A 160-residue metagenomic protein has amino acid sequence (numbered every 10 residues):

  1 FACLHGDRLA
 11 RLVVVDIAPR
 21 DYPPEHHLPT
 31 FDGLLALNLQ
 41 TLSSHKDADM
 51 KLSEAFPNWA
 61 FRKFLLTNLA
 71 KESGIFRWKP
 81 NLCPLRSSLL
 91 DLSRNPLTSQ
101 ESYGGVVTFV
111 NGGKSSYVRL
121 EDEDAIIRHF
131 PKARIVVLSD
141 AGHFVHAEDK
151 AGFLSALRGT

Functional and structural regions predicted by a protein language model:
C3-H45: Flexible "cap/lid" loop of the alpha/beta hydrolase fold
V15-D16, N81, E148: Conserved acidic functional residues
I17, G112, D140: Cofactor-binding loop segments of dinucleotide-utilizing enzymes, especially the Rossmann-like FAD- and NAD(P)+-binding
E25, Q40-P96: Conserved alpha/beta-hydrolase catalytic His-Asp/Glu region
S73-H129, R134-V137: Conserved serine/cysteine hydrolase catalytic core
L138-L154: Catalytic histidine-centered segment of alpha/beta-hydrolase-like enzymes
A156-T160: C-terminal alpha-helix
